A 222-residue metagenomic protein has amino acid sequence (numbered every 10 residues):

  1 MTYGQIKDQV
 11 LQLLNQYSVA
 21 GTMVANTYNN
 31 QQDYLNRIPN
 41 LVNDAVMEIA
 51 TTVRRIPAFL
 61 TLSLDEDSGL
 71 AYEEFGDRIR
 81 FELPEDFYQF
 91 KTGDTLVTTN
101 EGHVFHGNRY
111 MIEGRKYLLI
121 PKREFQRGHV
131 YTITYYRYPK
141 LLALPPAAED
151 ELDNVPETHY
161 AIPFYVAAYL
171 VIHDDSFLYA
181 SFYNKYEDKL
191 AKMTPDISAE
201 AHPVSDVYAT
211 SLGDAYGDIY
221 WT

Functional and structural regions predicted by a protein language model:
M1-T222: Glycine-enriched, solvent-exposed interface loops adjoining structured elements
